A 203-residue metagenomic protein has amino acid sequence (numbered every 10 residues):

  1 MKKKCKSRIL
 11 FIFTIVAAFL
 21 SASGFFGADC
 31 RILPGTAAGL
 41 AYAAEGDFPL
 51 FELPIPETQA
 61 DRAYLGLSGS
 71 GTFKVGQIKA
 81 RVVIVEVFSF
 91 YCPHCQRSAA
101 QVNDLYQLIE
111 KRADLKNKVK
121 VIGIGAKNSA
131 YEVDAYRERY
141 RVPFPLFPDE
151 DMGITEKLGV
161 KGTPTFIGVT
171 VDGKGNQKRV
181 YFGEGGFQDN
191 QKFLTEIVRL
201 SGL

Functional and structural regions predicted by a protein language model:
K2-F13: Bacterial N-terminal signal peptides that target proteins for export
I12-A22: Bacterial N-terminal signal peptides
C30-K74: N-terminal "domain-start" segment that seeds a small globular fold
R81-V83, F88-Y91, G162: Short pre-active-site segment immediately N-terminal to redox-active cysteine/selenocysteine motifs in thiol-based
V87-D104: Conserved redox-active cysteine motifs that mediate thiol-disulfide chemistry, especially di-cysteine Cys-X(1-2)-Cys
K111-E150: Conserved segment of the thioredoxin-like fold in thiol-based oxidoreductases
Y136-D172: Short, internal strand/loop/helix patches that form the active-site neighborhood or redox-interaction surface
G168-L203: Thiol-/selenol-based redox modules, centered on thioredoxin-like and closely related oxidoreductase domains
